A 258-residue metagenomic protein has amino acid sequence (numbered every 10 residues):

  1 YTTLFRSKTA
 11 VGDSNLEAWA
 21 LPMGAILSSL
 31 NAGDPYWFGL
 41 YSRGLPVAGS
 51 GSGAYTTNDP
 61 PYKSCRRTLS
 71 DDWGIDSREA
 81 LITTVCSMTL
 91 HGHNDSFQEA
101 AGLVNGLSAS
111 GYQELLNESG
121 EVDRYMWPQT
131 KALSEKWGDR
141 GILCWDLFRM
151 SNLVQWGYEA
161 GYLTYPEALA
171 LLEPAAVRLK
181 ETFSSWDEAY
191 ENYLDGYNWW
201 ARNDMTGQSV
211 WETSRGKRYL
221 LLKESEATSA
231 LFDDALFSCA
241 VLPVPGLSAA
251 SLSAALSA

Functional and structural regions predicted by a protein language model:
Y1-L4: Short, small-residue-biased leader/transition segments that mark boundaries at the very start of proteins
D13-W19: Acidic carboxylate diad motif detector
R43-K63: N-terminal interaction modules that seed assembly of large macromolecular complexes
N58-L147: Long amphipathic alpha-helical segments with strong coiled-coil/leucine-zipper propensity
R140-E181: Amphipathic alpha-helical packing elements
L179-L252: Accessory, usually C-terminal, subdomains that scaffold auxiliary metal cofactors
S253-S257: Serine-biased, low-complexity intrinsically disordered segments, primarily in secretory-pathway proteins
